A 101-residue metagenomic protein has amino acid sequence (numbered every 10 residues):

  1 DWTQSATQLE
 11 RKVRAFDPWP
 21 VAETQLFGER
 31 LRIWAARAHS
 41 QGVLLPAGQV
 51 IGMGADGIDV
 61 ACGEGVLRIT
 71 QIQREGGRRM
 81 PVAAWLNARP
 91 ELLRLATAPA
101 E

Functional and structural regions predicted by a protein language model:
W2-E101: An anion-binding loop in the catalytic cleft
